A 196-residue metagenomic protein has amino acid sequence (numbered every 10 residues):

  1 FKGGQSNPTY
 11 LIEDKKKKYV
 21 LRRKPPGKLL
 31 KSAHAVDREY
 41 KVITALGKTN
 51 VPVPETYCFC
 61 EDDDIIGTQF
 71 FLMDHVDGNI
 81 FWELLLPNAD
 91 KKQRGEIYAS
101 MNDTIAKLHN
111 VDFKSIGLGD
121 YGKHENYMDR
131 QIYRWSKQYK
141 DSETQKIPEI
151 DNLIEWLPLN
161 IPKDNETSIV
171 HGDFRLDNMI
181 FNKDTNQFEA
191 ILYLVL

Functional and structural regions predicted by a protein language model:
F1-N152, W156-S168, N182-T185: ATP-binding pocket architecture of kinase catalytic cores
S168-I169, R175, F181-L196: Active-site Asp-x-Gly
